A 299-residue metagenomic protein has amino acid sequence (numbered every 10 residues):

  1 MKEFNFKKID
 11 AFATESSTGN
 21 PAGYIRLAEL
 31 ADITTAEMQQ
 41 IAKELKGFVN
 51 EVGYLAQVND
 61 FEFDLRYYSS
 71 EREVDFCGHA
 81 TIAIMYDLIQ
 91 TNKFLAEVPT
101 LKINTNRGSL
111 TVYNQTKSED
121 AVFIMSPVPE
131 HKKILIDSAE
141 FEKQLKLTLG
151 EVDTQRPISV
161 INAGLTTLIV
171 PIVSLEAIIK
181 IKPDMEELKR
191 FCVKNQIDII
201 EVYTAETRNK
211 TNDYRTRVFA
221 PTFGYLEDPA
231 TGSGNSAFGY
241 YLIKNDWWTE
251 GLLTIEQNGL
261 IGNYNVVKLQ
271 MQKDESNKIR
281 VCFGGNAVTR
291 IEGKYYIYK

Functional and structural regions predicted by a protein language model:
M1-F76, I82-K299: Active-site proximal loop and beta-alpha junction motif in alpha/beta enzyme cores
